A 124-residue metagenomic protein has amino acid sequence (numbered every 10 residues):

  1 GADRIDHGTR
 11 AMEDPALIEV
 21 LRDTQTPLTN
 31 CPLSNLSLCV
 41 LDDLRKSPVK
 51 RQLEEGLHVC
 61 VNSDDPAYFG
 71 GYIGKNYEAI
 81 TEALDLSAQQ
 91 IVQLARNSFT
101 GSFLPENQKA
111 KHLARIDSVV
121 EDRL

Functional and structural regions predicted by a protein language model:
G1-V40: Active-site core of metal-dependent hydrolases
R22, L53-E54: Anion (oxyanion) recognition and catalysis
C31, K50-L53: A post-motif C-terminal structural segment
P32-L38, C60-N62, E78-A83: Short beta-alpha connecting loops at secondary-structure transitions that line or flank enzyme active sites
D42-K50: Charged helix-capping and loop-helix junction motifs
L57-Y72: Short acidic/histidine-rich active-site segments
F69-K75, Q89-I91: Short acidic alpha-helix initiation/capping motifs at coil-to-helix transition points, especially at protein N-termini
D85-L124: Mid-to-C-terminal alpha-helical segments outside catalytic/metal-binding sites
